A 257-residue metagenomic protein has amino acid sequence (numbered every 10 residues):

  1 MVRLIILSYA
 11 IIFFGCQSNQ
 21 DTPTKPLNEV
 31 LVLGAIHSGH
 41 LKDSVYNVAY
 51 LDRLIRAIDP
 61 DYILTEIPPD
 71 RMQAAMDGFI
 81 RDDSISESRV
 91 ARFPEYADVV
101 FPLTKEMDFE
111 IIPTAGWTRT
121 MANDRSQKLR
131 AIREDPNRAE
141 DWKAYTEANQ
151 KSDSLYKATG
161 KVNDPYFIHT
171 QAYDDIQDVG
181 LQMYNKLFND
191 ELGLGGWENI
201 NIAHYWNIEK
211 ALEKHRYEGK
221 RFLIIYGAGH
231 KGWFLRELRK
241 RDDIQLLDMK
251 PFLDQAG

Functional and structural regions predicted by a protein language model:
M1-Y9: Sec-dependent signal peptide recognition, specifically the positively charged N-region followed immediately by
F14-G15: C-terminal motif of bacterial Sec signal peptides marking the signal peptidase cleavage site
L33-Y46: Acidic/histidine-rich helix-loop elements that form or flank divalent-metal/phosphate-binding sites at the catalytic
V48-D59: Short, well-structured alpha-helical segments in soluble
D59-T65: Proline-aspartate-enriched helix->loop->beta-strand connector
M76-G78, R92-G219: Hydrophobic, often amphipathic alpha-helical segments used for membrane interaction and targeting
L194-E198, Y205-G257: A cross-kingdom marker for long, charged
